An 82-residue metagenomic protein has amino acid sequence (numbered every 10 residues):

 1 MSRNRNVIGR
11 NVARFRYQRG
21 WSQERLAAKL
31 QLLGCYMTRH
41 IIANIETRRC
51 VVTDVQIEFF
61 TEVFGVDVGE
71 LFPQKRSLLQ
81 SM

Functional and structural regions predicted by a protein language model:
M1-R19: A short, Lys/Arg-rich alpha-helix, primarily the initiator
S2, E62, G69-M82: Short, charged recognition helix plus adjacent turn of helix-turn-helix-like nucleic-acid-binding domains
V12, Q23, R39, D54-I57: Helix-turn-helix DNA-binding elements, focusing on the entry/boundary residues of the two helices that contact DNA
V12, R16, L26, F60-T61 (+1 more regions): Hydrophobic packing within well-folded, soluble alpha/beta domains
Y17, Q31-L32, T47-R49, R76: Residue-level detection of the helix-turn-helix DNA-binding "recognition helix"
G20-N44: Short alpha-helical DNA-recognition segment
Y36, R49-V52, L79: Short, solvent-exposed alpha-helical "recognition" segments
R49, T53-E70: DNA major-groove recognition helix of helix-turn-helix/homeodomain DNA-binding modules
